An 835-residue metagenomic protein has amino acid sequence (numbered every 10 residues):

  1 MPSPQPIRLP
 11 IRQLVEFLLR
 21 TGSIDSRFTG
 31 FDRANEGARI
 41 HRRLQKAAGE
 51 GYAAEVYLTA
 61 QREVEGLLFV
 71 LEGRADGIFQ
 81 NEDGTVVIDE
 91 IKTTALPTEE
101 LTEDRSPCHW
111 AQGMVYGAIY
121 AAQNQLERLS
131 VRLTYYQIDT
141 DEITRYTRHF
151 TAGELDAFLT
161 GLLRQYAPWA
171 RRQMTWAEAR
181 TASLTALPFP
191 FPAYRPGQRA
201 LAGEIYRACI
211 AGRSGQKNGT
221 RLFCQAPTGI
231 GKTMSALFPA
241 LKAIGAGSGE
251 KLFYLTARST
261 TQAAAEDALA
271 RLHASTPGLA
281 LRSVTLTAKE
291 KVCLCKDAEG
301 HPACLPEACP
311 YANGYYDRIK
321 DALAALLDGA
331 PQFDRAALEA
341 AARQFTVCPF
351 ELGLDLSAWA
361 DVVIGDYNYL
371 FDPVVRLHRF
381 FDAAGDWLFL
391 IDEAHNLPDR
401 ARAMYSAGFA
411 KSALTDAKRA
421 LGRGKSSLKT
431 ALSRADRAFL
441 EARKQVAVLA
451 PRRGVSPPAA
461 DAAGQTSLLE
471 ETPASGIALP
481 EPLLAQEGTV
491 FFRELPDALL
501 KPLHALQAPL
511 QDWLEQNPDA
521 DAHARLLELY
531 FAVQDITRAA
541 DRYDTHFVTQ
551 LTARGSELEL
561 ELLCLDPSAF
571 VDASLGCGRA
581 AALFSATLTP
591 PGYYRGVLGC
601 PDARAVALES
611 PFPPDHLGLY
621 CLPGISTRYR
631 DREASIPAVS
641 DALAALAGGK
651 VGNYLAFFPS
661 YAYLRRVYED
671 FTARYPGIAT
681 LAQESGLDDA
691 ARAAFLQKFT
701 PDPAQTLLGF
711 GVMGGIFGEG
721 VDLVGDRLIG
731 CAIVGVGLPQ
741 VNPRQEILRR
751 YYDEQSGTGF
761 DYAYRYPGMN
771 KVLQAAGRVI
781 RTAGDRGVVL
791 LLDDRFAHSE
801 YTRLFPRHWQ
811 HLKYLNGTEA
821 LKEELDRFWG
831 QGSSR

Functional and structural regions predicted by a protein language model:
M1-N81, T85, A111: Metal-dependent nuclease catalytic cores that hydrolyze phosphodiester bonds in DNA/RNA, characterized by
A60-A157: Mg2+/Mn2+-dependent nuclease catalytic core
W176-Q225: Conserved pre-motif I regulatory segment
T181, P188, S248-V363, F371 (+7 more regions): A substrate-engagement module of RecA-like helicase motors
A236, K242, A263, R343-V362 (+3 more regions): Signature of the SF2 helicase/ATPase Hel1-core->accessory helical subdomain module
L338-V363, P373-F380, L506-S626, A634-I636 (+3 more regions): A contiguous, basic/glycine-rich beta-loop/short-helix subdomain that forms a polymer-engagement track
P623-A634, S685-F796: Conserved RecA-like P-loop NTPase helicase motor core
P659-E684: Conserved helicase motor "Helicase C" RecA-like lobe of SF1/SF2 P-loop NTPases
